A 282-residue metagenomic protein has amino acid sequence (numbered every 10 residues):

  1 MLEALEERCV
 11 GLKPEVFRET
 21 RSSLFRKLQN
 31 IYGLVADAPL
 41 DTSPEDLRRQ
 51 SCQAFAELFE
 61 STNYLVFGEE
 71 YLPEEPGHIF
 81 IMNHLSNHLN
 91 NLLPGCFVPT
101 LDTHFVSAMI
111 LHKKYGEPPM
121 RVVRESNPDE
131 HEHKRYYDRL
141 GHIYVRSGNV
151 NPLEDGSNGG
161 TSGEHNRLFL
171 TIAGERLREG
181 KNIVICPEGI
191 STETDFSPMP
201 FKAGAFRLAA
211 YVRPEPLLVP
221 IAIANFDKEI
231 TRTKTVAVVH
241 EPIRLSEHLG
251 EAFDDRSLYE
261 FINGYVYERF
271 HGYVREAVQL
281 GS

Functional and structural regions predicted by a protein language model:
M1-L24, L28, L40, L153-S282: Non-catalytic C-terminal accessory region of glycerolipid acyltransferases and related lyso-lipid remodeling enzymes
M1-P119, N127-N149: Membrane-anchoring hydrophobic helices of lipid-metabolizing enzymes
H78, P118-R121, I183, L218: Hydrophobic beta-strand segments of well-ordered beta-sheets in folded domains
L85-S86, S126, I190, N225: Short, glycine/serine-rich, charged loops/turns that create anion-binding and catalytic segments at active sites
V122, I143, L217-I221: Hydrophobic/aromatic beta-strand patches that form the interior of the parallel beta-sheet core in alpha/beta enzyme
V122-P128, A222-D227: Short beta-alpha junction loops
